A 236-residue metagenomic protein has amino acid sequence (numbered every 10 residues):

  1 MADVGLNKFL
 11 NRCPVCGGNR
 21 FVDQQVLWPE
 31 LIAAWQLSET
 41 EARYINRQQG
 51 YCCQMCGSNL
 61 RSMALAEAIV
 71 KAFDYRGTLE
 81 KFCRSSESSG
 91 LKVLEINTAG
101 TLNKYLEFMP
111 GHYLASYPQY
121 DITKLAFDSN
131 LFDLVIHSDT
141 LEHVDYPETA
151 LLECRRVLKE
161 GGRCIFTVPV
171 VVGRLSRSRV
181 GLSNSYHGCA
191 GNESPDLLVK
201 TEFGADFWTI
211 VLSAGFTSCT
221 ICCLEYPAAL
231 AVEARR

Functional and structural regions predicted by a protein language model:
M1-D128, F207, C222-R235: Conserved N-terminal segment of class I S-adenosyl-L-methionine
D3-N11, V15-V26, E30-L31, E148-R236: S-adenosyl-L-methionine-dependent methyltransferase catalytic module, highlighting the catalytic core
E39, V144, L197-L198: A generic secondary-structure micro-motif detector that highlights 1-2 residue hydrophobic/ambivalent hotspots embedded
N103-K104, D145, R174: Glycine/Thr-rich phosphate-binding loops of Rossmann-like dinucleotide-binding domains
F132-I136: Hydrophobic beta-strand segment of the Class I
S138-H143, T167: Short catalytic micro-motifs in class I SAM-dependent methyltransferases
